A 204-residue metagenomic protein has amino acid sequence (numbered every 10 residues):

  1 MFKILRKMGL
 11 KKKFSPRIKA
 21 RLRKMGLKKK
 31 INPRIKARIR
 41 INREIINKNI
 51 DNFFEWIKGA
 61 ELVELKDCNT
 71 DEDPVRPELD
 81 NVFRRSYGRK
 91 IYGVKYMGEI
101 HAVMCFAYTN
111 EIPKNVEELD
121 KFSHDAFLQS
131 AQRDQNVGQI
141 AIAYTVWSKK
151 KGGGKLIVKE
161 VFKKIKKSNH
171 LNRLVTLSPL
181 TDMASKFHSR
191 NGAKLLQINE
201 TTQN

Functional and structural regions predicted by a protein language model:
M1-L10, F14, I18-L65: Conserved N-terminal entry element of GNAT/NAT acetyltransferase domains
D71-E78: Short Pro/Gly-enriched beta-strand edge/turn motifs at strand-loop
N81-A102, A107-V116: A short helix-loop-beta-strand connector motif used in the catalytic cores of GNAT acetyltransferases and, in some
F106-A141: Conserved acyl-donor/pantetheine-binding loop and adjacent beta-alpha core of acyl/acetyltransferases and related
A141, K167-L180: Conserved GNAT acetyl-CoA-binding A-motif
S148, V175-F187, N199-Q203: Conserved beta-strand-loop-alpha-helix junction that forms the acyl-donor binding cleft
S148-K166: Conserved acetyl-CoA-binding loop-helix of GNAT-fold acetyltransferases
